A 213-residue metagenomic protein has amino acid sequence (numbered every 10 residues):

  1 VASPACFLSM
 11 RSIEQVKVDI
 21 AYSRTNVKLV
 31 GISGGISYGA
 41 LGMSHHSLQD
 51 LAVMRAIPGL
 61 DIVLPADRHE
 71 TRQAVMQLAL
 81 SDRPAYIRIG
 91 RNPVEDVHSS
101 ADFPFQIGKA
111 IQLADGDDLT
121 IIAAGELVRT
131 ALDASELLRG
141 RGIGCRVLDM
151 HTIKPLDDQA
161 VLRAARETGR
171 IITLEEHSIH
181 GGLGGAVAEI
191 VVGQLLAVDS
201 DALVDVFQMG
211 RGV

Functional and structural regions predicted by a protein language model:
V1-D115, L119-T120, C145: Conserved thiamine diphosphate
Y38-G39, G90-A202, F207-V213: Thiamine diphosphate
